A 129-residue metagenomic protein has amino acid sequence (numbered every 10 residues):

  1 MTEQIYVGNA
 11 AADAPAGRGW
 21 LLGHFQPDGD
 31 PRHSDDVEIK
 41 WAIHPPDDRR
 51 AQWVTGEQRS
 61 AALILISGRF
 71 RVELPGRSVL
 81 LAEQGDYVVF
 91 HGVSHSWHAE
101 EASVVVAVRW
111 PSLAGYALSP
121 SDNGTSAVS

Functional and structural regions predicted by a protein language model:
M1-P46, R50-W53, D122-S129: A short, N-terminal "cap"/entry segment at the start of jelly-roll beta-barrel domains of the cupin/DSBH fold
I5-Y6, H98-S129: Double-stranded beta-helix
R32-H33, R50-E57, L74, L80 (+1 more regions): Short histidine-centered beta-strand/loop micro-motifs that create catalytic or ligand/metal-coordination sites
Q58-R71, P75: Glycine- and acidic-residue-biased ligand/ion/polar-headgroup-sensing regions
R69, S94-S96, V104: Structural motif
G76-S94: Short acidic-glycine-tyrosine-enriched beta hairpin
